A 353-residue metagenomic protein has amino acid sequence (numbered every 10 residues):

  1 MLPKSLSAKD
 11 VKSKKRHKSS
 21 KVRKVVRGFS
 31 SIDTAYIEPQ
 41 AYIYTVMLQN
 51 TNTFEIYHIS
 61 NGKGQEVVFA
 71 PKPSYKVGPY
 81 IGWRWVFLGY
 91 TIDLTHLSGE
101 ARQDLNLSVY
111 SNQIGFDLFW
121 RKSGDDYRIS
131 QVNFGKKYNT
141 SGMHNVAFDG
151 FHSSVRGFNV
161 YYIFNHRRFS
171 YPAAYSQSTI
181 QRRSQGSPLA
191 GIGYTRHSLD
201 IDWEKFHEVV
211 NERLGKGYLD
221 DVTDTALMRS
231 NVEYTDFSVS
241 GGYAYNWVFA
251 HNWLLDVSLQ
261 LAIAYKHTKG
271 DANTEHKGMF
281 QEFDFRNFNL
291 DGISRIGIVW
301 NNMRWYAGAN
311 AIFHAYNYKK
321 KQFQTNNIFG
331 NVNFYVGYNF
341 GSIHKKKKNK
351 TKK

Functional and structural regions predicted by a protein language model:
M1-P39, H344-K353: Sec-dependent signal peptide cleavage junction
Q40-V46, Y75, R84-V86, Q103 (+6 more regions): Outer-envelope beta-barrel architecture signal
L48, V77-W83, L105-V109, F158-F164 (+5 more regions): Residues on the lipid-exposed face of transmembrane beta-strands in outer-membrane beta-barrel proteins
N50-I56, W83-F87, I92-H96, S111-Q113 (+7 more regions): Transmembrane beta-strands of outer-membrane beta-barrel pores
T51-T53, Y57-G62, E66-V68, F119-N159: Outer-membrane beta-barrel translocator/channel fold
F54-K76, F87-S98, K205-H207: Surface-exposed strand-loop-strand hairpins of Gram-negative outer-membrane beta-barrel proteins
V68-G78, I129-N133, G142-S153, L199-D236 (+4 more regions): Extracellular/periplasm-exposed beta-strand and loop segments of Gram-negative cell-envelope proteins, dominated by
G157-V160, I328-K353: Outer-membrane beta-barrel "beta-signal"
